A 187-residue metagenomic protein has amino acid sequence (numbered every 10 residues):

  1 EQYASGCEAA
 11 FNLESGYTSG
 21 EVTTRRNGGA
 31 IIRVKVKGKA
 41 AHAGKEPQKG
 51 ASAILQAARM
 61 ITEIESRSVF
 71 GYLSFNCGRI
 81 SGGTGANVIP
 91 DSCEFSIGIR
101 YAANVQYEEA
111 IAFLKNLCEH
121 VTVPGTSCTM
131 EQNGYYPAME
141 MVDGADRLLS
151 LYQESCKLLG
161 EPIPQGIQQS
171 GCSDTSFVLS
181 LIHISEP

Functional and structural regions predicted by a protein language model:
E1-A10: Contiguous, small/hydrophobic- and glycine-enriched helical/loop subdomains that border and often "cap" functional
S15-R25, A30-P187: Metal-dependent amide/peptide-bond hydrolase catalytic core, centered on the "pita-bread" metallohydrolase fold
